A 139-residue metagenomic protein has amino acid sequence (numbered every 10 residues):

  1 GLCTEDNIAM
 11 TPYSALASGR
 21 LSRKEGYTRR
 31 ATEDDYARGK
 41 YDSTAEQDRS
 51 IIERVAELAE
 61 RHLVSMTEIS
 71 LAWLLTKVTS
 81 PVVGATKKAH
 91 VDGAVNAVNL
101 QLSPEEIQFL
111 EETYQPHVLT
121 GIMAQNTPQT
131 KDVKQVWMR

Functional and structural regions predicted by a protein language model:
G1-E33, S65: Aromatic-lined glycan-binding groove of carbohydrate-active enzymes
E5, R29-E57, R61, T76 (+1 more regions): Terminal-tail/helix-coil boundary detector
I8, T79-S80: A structural micro-motif
S22-G26, P81, A94-V95: Short secondary-structure transition/capping segments
S65-M66, T86, L102-E105: Alpha-helix N-cap and coil->helix boundary residues
I69: Glycine/threonine-rich phosphate-binding loop and adjacent beta-strand/alpha-helix elements that clamp
A72-W73: Hydrophobic, secondary-structure "cap" segments at the distal end of domains
S80-H90: Glycine-rich phosphate-binding active-site loops on the catalytic face of alpha/beta enzymes
